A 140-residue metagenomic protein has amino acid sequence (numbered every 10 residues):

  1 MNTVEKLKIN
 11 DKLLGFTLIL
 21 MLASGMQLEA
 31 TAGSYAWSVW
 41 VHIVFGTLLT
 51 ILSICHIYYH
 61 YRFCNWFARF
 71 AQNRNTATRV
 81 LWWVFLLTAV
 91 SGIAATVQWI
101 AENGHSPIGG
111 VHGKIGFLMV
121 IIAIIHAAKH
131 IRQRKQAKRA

Functional and structural regions predicted by a protein language model:
M1-A140: Membrane-embedded alpha-helical bundles that constitute the cytochrome b-like, heme-associated redox core of multi-pass
